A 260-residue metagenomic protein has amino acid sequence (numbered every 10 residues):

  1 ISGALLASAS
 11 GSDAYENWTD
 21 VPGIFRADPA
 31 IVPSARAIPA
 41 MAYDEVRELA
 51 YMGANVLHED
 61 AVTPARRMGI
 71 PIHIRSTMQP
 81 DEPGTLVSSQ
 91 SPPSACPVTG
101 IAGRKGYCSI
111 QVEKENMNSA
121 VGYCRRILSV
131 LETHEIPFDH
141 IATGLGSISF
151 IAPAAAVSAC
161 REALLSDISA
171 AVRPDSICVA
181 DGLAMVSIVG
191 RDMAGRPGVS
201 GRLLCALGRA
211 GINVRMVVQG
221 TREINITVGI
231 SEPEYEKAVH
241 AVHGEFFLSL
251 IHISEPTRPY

Functional and structural regions predicted by a protein language model:
I1-P64, M68-R75, Q79-G103: Active-site phosphate/oxyanion-binding loops
T19-I24, P29-A30, R36, T77-P80 (+4 more regions): Short, ordered loop/turn segments at secondary-structure junctions
P29, V112-E115, A120-E132, I136-I141 (+3 more regions): A structural feature that tracks compact, well-ordered secondary-structure segments with a strong bias toward
V62-P64, G69-I72, T77-V179: A glycine- and small/hydrophobic-rich beta-loop-beta segment that serves as a flexible "lid/hinge" or phosphate-binding
G146-A154, V186-S187, E223-S231: A generic structural motif
V157-A171, E234-S249: Charge-rich, low-aromatic oligomerization/scaffolding segments with amphipathic character
I251-Y260: Single conserved hydrophobic/aromatic residue that forms the stacking wall/gate of nucleotide- or nucleobase-binding
